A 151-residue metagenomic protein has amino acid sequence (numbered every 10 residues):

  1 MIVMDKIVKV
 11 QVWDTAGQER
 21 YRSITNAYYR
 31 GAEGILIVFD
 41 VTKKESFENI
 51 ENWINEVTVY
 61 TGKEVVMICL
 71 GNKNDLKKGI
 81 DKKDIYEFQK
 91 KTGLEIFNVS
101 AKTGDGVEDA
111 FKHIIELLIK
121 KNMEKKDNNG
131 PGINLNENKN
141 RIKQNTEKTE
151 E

Functional and structural regions predicted by a protein language model:
M1-T25, R30: Switch I (G2) and immediately adjacent beta-strands of P-loop GTPase domains
I2-I7, E51, T61-E151: Conserved P-loop small GTPase signature centered on TRAFAC-class small GTPases
A16, V41-T42, K73-N74: Conserved Walker B
E19, E45, K77-K78: Short, solvent-exposed loop/turn segments at secondary-structure junctions
Y21-K44, I50, I54-Y60: Inter-motif core of Ras-like GTPase G domains
S23, E45, D105-D109: Charged, alpha-helix-enriched surfaces in structured cytosolic catalytic cores of large nucleotide-utilizing machines
